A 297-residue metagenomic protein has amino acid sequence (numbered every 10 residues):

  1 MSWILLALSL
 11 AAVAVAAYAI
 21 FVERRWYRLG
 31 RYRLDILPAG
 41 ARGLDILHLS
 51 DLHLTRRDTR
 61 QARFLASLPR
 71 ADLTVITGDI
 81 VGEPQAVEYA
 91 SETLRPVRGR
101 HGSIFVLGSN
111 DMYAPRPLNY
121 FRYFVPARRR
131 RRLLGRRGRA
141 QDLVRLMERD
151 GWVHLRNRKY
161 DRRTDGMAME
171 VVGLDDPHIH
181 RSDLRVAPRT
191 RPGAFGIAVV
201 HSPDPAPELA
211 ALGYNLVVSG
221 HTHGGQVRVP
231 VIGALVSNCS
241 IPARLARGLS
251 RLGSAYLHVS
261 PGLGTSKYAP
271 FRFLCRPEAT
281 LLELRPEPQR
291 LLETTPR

Functional and structural regions predicted by a protein language model:
M1-G40, R297: N-terminal membrane-anchoring alpha-helices
R33-L47, W152-V153, Y160-V171, R251-L257 (+1 more regions): Beta-strand-turn-beta hairpins that frame and shape the catalytic cleft of phosphate-ester-processing enzymes
G43-H53, A168-P177, I197-V200, Y256-G262: Active-site-proximal beta-strand elements of phosphoester/diester hydrolases
L44-R137, D142-V153: Membrane-embedded segments
H48-S50, L73-D79, G102-S109, L155-R158 (+3 more regions): Active-site neighborhood of phospho(di)ester-bond hydrolases with catalytic His/Asp-centered motifs
L54-T59, G82-A86, N110-P117, L155-T164 (+5 more regions): Active-site environment of divalent metal-dependent phosphoester hydrolases
I104, P203-T280, P288-L292: Conserved beta-sheet core of the metallophosphoesterase superfamily
L118-W152, R156-K159, T164-V200, A206-P207 (+1 more regions): Binuclear metal-dependent hydrolase catalytic cores centered on His/Asp/Glu-rich metal-binding motifs
